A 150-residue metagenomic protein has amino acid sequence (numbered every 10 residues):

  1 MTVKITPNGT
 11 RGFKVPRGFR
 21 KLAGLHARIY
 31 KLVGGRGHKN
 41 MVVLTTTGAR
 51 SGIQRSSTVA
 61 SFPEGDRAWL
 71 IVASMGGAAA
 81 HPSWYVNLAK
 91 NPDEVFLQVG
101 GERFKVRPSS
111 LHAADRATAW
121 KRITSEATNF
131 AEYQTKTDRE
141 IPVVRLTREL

Functional and structural regions predicted by a protein language model:
M1-G35: Extreme N-terminal tail/first-helix region
G35-H38, E140: A short, polar/charged loop/turn motif at coil->beta-strand junctions and beta-hairpin connectors
K39-S74: Short beta-strand segments
V42, E140-V144: Short beta-strand micro-motifs in enzyme catalytic cores
T45-A49, Q98, T147: A generic structural motif
E64, L146-E149: Active-site beta-strand termini and strand-to-loop segments that position acidic
M75-F130, K136-E140, R148-L150: Short, structured beta-strand-loop surface elements
